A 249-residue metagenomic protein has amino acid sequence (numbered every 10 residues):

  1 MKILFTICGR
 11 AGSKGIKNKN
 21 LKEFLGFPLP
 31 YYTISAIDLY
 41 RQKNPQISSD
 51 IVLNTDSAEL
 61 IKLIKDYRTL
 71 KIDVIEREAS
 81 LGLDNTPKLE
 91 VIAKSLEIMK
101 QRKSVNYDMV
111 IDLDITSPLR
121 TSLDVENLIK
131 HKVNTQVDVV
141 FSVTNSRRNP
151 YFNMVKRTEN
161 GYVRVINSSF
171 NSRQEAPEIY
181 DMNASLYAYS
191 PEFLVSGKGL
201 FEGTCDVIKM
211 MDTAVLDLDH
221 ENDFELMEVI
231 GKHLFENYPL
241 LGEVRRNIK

Functional and structural regions predicted by a protein language model:
M1-K17: N-terminal nucleotide-binding beta1-loop-alpha1 segment
K2-I7, P30, D50-L53: Hydrophobic targeting segments
L29-S48, K62: A short, N-terminal amphipathic alpha-helix
Q42, V52, A58-M109, L123-N127: Short phosphate-binding loop-to-helix
I47-V52, T213-A214: Short active-site oxyanion
E90-K94, M109, S117-T204, K209-M210: Conserved core of the sugar-phosphate nucleotidyltransferase
I179-K249: Conserved alpha/beta core of the MobA/IspD/sugar-nucleotide pyrophosphorylase nucleotidyltransferase superfamily
